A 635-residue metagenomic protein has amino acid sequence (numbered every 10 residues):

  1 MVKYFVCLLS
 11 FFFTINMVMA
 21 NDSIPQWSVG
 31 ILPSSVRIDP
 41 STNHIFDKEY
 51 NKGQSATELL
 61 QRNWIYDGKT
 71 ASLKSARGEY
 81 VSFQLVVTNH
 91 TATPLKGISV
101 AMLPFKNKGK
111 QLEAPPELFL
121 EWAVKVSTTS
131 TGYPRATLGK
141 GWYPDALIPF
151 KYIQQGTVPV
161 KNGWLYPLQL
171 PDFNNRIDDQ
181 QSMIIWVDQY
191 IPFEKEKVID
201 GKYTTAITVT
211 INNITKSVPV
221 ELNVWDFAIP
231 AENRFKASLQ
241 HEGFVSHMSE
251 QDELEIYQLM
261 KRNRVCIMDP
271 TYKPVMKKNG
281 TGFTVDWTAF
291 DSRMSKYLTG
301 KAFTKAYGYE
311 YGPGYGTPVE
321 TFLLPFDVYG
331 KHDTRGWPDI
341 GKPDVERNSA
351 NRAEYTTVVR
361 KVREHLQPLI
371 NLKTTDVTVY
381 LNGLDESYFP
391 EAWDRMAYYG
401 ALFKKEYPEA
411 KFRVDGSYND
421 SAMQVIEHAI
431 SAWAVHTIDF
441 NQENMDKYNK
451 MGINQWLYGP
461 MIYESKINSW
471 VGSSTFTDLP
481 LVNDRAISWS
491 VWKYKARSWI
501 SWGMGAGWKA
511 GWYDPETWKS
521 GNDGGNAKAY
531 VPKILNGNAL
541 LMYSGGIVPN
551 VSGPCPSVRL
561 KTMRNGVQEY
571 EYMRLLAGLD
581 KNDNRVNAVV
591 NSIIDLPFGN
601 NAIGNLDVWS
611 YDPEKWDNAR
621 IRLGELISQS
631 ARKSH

Functional and structural regions predicted by a protein language model:
V6-N16: Bacterial N-terminal signal peptides
D22-I65, H90-D188, F193-K197: Surface-exposed binding patches on compact interaction domains or structured appendages
N63-H90, I184: Contiguous beta-strand segments within globular domains
P104-K106, S127, Y143, I148-F150 (+9 more regions): Aromatic-lined carbohydrate-binding surfaces of glycoside hydrolases
P325-D339, P343-N351, Y355-M396, G400-N419 (+1 more regions): Catalytic domains of carbohydrate-active enzymes that cleave complex glycans
Q424-S465: Glycoside hydrolase catalytic-domain groove-lining segments
M451-R485, G503-A506: Active-site clefts of carbohydrate-active enzymes
T475-V531: Substrate-binding cleft of secreted/luminal carbohydrate-active enzymes
